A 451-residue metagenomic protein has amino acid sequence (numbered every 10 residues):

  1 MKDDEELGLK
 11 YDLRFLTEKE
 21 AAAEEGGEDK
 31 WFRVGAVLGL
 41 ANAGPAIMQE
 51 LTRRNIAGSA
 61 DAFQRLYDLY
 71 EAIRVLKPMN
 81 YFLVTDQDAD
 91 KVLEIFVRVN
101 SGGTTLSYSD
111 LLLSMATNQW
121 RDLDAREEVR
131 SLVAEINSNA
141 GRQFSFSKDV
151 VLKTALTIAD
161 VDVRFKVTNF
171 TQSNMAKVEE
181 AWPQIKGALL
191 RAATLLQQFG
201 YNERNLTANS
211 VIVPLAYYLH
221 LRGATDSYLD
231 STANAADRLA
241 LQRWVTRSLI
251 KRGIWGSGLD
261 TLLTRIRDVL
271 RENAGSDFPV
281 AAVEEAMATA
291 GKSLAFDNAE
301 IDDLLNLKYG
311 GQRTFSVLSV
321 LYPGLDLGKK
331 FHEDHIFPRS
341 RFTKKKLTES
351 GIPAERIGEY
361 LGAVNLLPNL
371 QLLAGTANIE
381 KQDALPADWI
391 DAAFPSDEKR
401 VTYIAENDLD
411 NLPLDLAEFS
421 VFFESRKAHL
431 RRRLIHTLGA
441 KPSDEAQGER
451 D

Functional and structural regions predicted by a protein language model:
M1-D160, A235, L241, L373 (+8 more regions): Basic- and aromatic-enriched surface patches that contact anionic nucleotides/nucleic acids
E50-L69, V163-L190, H332, F337-P338: An acidic intrinsically disordered interaction segment
Y70-V84, D90-E94, S131-I136, P183-E203 (+3 more regions): Short amphipathic alpha-helical segments and their helix-coil junctions
L112, N139-A290: A cross-family structural signal marking well-folded subdomains
T246-K345: Intrinsically disordered, low-complexity N-proximal targeting/linker segments that flank membranes
R252, R265, A286-G291, L412-D451: Acidic, carboxylate-rich catalytic segments that either coordinate divalent cations
F331, T343-I379: Short beta-strand-alpha-helix junction that forms the catalytic/metal-binding core of metal-dependent nuclease domains
L366-L372, Q382-P413: C-terminal soluble interaction/assembly domains
